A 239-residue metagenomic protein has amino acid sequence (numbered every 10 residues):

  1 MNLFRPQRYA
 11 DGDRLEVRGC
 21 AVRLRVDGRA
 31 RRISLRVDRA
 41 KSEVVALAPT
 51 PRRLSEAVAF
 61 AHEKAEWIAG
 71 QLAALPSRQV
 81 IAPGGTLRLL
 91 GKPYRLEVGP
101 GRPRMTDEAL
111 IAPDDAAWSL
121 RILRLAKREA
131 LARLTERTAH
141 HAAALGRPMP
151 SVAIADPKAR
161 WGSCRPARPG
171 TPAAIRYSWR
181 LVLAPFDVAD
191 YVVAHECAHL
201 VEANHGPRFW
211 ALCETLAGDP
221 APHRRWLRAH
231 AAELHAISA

Functional and structural regions predicted by a protein language model:
M1-Y191, L200-A239: Active-site-proximal or metal-binding-adjacent scaffold patches in catalytic folds
E196: Walker B catalytic acidic pair
